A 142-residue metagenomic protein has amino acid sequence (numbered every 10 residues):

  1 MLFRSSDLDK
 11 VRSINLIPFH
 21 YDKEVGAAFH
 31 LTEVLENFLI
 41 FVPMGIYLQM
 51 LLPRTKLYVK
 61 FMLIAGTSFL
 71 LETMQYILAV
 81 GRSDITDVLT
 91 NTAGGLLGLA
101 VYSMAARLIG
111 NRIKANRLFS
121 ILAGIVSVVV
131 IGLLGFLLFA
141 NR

Functional and structural regions predicted by a protein language model:
M1-A79, A100-R142: Bulky hydrophobic segments
R82-A93: Non-cytosolic membrane-interface motifs at loop->transmembrane helix junctions
T92-A100: Alpha-helical transmembrane segments and their membrane-interface exit regions
